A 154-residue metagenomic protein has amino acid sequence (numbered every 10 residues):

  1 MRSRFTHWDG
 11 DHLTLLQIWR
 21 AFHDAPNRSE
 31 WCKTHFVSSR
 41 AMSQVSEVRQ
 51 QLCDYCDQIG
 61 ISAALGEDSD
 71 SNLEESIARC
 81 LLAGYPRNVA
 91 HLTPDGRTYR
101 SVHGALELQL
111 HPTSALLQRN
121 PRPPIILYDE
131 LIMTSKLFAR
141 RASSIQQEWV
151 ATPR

Functional and structural regions predicted by a protein language model:
M1-R154: Second RecA-like catalytic domain
